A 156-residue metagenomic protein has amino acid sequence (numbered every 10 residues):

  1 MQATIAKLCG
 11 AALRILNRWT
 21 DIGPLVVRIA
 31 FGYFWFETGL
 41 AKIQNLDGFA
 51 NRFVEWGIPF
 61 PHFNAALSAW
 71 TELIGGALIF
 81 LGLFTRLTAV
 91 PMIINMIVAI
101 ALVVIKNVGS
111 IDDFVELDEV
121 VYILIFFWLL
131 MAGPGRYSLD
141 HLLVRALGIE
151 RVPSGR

Functional and structural regions predicted by a protein language model:
M1-Q44, H62-W70, I74, L81-R156: Extended, low-polarity transmembrane helix blocks
L46-I58, R86: Short juxtamembrane and helix-loop transition motifs at transmembrane-helix boundaries in membrane proteins
